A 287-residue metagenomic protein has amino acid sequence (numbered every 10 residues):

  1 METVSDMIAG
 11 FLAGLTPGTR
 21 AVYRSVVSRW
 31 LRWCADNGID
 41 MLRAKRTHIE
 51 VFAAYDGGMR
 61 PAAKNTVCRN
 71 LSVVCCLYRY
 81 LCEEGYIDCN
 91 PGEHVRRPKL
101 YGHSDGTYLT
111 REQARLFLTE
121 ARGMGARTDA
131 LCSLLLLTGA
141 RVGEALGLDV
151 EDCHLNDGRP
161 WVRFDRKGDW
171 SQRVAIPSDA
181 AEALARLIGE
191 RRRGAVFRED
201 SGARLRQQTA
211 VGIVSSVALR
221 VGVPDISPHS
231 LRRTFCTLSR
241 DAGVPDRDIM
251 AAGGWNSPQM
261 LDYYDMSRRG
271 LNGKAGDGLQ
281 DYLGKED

Functional and structural regions predicted by a protein language model:
S5-S104, E120: N-terminal core-binding DNA-recognition domain of tyrosine recombinases/integrases
G102-H103, Q113-V142, W170: Basic, Lys/Arg- and aromatic-enriched nucleic-acid-binding interface segment
S133, L137, R232-N256: C-terminal catalytic core of tyrosine-transesterase DNA break-rejoin enzymes
G143, G147-R186, Q259: Conserved tyrosine-mediated DNA breakage-rejoining catalytic core shared by Y-recombinases
H154-L155, P224-D225, P245-D265, E286-D287: Short, polar N-cap/turn motifs at the start of nucleic acid-interacting alpha helices
G168, G253-G278: Catalytic-site neighborhood detector that most strongly recognizes the C-terminal catalytic loop/helix of tyrosine
P177-V223: Active-site/catalytic core of tyrosine-dependent DNA strand-transfer enzymes
L279-D287: C-terminal secondary-structure termini that scaffold catalytic or DNA-interacting sites
